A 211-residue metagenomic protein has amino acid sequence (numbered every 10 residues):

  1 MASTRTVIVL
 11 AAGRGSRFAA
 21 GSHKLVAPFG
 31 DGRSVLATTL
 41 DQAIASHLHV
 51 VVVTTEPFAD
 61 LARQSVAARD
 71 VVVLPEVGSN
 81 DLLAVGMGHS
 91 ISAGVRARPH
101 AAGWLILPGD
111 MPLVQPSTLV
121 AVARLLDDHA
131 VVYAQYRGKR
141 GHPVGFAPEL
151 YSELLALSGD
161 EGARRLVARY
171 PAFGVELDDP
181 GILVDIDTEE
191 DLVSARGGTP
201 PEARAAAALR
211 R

Functional and structural regions predicted by a protein language model:
M1-V7, S158-R211: Conserved alpha/beta core of the MobA/IspD/sugar-nucleotide pyrophosphorylase nucleotidyltransferase superfamily
A2-A59: N-terminal glycine-rich phosphate-binding loop and ensuing alpha1 helix
A2-S3, A97-A102, L126: Glycine-rich phosphate-binding loop signature in dinucleotide/nucleotide-binding domains
R17, P112-L113: A short, conserved beta-strand element in the Rossmann-like catalytic core that flanks the donor/metal-binding loop
L36-G103, P116, S152: Conserved N-terminal catalytic core of the sugar/cofactor nucleotidyltransferase
L107-G109: Active-site acidic Asp-centered loop
V114-G138: Conserved donor-nucleotide/metal-binding helix-loop-beta segment in metal-dependent transferases, i.e., the alpha-helix
K139-Y170: Short, glycine-/small-residue-rich phosphate/pyrophosphate-handling segment
